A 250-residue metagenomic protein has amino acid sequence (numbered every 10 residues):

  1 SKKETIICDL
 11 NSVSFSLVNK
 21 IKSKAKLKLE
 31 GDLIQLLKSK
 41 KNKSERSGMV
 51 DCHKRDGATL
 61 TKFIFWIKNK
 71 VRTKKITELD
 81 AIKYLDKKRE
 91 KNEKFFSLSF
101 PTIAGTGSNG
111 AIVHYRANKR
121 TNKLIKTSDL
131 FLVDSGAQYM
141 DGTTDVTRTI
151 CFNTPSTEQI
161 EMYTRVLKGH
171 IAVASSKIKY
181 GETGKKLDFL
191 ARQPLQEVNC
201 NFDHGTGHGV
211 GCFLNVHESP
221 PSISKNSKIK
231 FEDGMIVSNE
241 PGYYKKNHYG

Functional and structural regions predicted by a protein language model:
S1-G250: Active-site neighborhoods and metal-handling regions in enzymes and metal-associated proteins
